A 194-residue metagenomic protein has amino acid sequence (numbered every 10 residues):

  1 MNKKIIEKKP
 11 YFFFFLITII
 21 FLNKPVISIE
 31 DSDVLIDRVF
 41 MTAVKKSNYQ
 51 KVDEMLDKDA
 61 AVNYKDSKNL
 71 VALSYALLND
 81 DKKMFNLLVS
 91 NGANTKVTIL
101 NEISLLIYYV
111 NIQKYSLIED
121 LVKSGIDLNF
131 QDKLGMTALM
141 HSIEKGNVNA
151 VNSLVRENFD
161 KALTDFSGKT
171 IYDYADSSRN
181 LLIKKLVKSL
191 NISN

Functional and structural regions predicted by a protein language model:
V26-K58, S67, S90, I192-N194: Intrinsically disordered, low-complexity regulatory segments in ankyrin-centric signaling systems
T42-S47, Y75-D81, Y108-K114, H141-N147 (+1 more regions): Ankyrin repeat A-helix N-terminal signature
N48-L56, D81-V89, K114-V122, N147-V155 (+1 more regions): Ankyrin repeat structural motif
L78, K96-K123, K133: Alpha-helical adaptor scaffolds
K161-N191: Leucine-rich solenoid repeat scaffolds
